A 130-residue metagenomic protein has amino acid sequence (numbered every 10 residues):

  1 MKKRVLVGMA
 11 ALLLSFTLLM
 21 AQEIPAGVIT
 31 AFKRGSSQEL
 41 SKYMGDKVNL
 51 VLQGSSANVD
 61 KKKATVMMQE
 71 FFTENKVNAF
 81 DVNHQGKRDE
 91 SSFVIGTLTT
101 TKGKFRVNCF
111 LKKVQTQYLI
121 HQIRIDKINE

Functional and structural regions predicted by a protein language model:
M1-I24: Bacterial Sec-dependent N-terminal signal peptides
A21-S36: Short, aromatic-enriched amphipathic alpha-helices that serve as compact interaction elements
A26, M44-A79: Short solvent-exposed beta->alpha transition segments
M44-K47, G54-S56, H84-G86, T97-T100 (+2 more regions): A mature extracytoplasmic/lumenal domain signature
V66-G103: Surface-exposed, charged secondary-structure patches
K104-E130: Short beta-strand edge/turn micro-motifs at domain boundaries
